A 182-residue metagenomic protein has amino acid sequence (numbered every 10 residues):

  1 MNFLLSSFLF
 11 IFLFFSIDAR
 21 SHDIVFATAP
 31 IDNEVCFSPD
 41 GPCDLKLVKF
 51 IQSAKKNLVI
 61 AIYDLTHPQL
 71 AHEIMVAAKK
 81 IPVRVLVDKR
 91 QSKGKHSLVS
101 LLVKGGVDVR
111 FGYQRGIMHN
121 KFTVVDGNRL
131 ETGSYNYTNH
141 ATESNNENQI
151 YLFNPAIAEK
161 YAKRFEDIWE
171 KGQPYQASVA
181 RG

Functional and structural regions predicted by a protein language model:
M1-F10: Sec-dependent signal peptide recognition, specifically the positively charged N-region followed immediately by
S21-G41: Short N-terminal segments immediately surrounding and downstream of signal-peptide cleavage
H22-I24, L130-G182: Signature of lipid phosphatidyltransferase scaffolds
E34, V59-A61, R84-D88, R110-F111 (+3 more regions): Structural recognition of the beta-strand scaffold that forms the well-ordered cores of secreted hydrolase catalytic
L47-D108: Primarily the HKD phosphodiesterase
D64-P68, K89-K93, R115-I117, R129-L130 (+2 more regions): Solvent-exposed loop/turn segments at secondary-structure junctions within structured extracellular/periplasmic domains
S97-S144: Surface-exposed, polar helix/loop patches in the mature regions of secreted/periplasmic/lumenal proteins that form
